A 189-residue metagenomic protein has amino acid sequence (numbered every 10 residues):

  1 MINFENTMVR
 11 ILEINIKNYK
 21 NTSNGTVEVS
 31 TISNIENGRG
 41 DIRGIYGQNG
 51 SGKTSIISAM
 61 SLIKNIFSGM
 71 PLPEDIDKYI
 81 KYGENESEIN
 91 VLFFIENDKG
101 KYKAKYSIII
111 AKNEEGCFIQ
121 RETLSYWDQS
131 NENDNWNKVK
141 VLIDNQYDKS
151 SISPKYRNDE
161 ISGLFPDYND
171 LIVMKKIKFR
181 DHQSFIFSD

Functional and structural regions predicted by a protein language model:
I2-L62: Pre-Walker A-like glycine/lysine-rich segment at the N-terminus of P-loop NTPase domains
I2-N6, I95-Y102, N131-N133: Intrinsically disordered, low-complexity coil segments
T7-V9, K20-S23, K99-K103, K112-I119: Coil-to-beta-strand transition motifs
E13-N15, T26, E88-L92, K105-S107 (+1 more regions): Beta-strand secondary-structure signal
I16-N18, V91-K99, Y126-D128: Short acidic, glycine-rich loop/turn motifs
G38, I57-E115: Conserved P-loop NTP-binding catalytic core
I110-D189: Electropositive, glycine-dotted interaction segments that contact anionic polymers or phosphate-rich ligands
